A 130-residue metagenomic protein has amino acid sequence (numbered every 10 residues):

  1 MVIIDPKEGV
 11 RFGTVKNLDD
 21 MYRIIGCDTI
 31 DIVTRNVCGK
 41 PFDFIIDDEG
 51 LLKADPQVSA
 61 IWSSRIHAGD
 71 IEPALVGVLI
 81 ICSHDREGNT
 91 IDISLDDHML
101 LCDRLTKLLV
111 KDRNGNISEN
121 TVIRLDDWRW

Functional and structural regions predicted by a protein language model:
M1-W130: Short beta-rich binding modules
